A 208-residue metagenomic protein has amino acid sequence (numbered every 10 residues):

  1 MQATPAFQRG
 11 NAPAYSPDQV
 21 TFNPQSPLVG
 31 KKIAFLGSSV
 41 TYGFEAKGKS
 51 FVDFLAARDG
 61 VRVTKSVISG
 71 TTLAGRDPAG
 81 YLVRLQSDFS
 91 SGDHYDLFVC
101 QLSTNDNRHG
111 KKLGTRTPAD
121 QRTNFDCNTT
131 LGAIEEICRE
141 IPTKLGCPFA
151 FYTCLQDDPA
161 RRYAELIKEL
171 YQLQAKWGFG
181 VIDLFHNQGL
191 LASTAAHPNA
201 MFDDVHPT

Functional and structural regions predicted by a protein language model:
A3-F35: Membrane/wall-proximal cationic-aromatic binding patches
V29-F35, V40-T123: Conserved SGNH/GDSL esterase-like catalytic core that processes O-acyl groups on lipids and polysaccharides
F51, R84-L85, T130-I137, L166-L170: A general structural detector for well-ordered alpha-helical segments in enzyme core domains, enriched
L55-A56, I141-P142, L173-Q174: A generic structural signal for well-ordered alpha-helical segments
R62, P148-F149, G180: Proline-centered loop/turn at the N-terminus of a beta-strand
Q101-N105, E135-E169: Active-site segments of SGNH/GDSL-like serine hydrolases that catalyze O-acetyl group transfer/hydrolysis on lipids
A119-T130, D204: A short acidic, glycine-rich active-site loop that binds or catalyzes chemistry on phosphate/adenosine moieties
C154-T208: Catalytic His-Asp segment of secreted/periplasmic serine-dependent ester chemistry enzymes
